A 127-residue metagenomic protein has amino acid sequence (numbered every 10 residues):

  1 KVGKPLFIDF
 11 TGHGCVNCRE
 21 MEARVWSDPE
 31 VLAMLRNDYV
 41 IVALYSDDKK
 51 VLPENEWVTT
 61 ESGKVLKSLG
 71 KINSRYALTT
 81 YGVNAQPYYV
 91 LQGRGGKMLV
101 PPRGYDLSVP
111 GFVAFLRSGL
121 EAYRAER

Functional and structural regions predicted by a protein language model:
V2, M34-R36, V83-N84: A generic fold-level signal
G3-L6, T11-G14, A85: Short pre-active-site segment immediately N-terminal to redox-active cysteine/selenocysteine motifs in thiol-based
T11-G14, E20-K71: Thiol-based oxidoreductase modules, predominantly thioredoxin-like and allied folds used for disulfide exchange
E22-V31, T60-E126: Non-catalytic, surface beta->alpha helical segment in thiol-disulfide oxidoreductase systems
